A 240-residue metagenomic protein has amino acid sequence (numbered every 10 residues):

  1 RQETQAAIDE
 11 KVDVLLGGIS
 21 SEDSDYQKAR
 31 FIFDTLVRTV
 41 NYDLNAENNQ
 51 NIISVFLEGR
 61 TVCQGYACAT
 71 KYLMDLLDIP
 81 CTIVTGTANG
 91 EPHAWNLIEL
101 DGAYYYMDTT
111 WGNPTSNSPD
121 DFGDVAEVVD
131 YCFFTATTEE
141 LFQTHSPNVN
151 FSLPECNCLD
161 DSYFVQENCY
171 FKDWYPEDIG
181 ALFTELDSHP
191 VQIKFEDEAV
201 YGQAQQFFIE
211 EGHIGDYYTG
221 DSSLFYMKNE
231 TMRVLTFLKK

Functional and structural regions predicted by a protein language model:
E3-V55: Secondary-structure boundary elements
F33-V37, K71, Q205: Generic solvent-exposed, charged/amphipathic alpha-helical segments that serve as macromolecular interface scaffolds
D43, D108, M227-T231: Acidic/polar residues at beta-strand termini and the immediately following turn/coil
D43-I52, R60, C81-E91: Catalytic cysteine-centered active-site loop
E58-V62, Y66: Secondary-structure capping and boundary motifs in well-ordered enzyme cores
G65-T137: Hydrophobic/aromatic-rich core segments of domains that either
G123-K240: Low-complexity, Gly/Ser/Thr/Pro-rich intrinsically disordered linker/tail segments
